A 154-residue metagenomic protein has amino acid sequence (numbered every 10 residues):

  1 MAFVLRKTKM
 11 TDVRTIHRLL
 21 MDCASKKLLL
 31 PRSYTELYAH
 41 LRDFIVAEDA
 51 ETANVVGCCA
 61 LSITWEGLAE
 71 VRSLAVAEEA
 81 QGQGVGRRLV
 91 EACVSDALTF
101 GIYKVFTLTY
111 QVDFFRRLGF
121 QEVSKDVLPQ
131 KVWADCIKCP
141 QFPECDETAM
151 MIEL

Functional and structural regions predicted by a protein language model:
A2-I16: A short beta-loop-alpha structural element at the N-terminal edge of CoA-dependent acyl/N-acetyltransferase catalytic
D12, G67, Y110-Q111: A generic "binding-loop/recognition-motif" signal
L19-E51, V55: Active-site rim helix/loop that mediates acceptor-substrate recognition in acyltransferases
V46, A53-I63, G67-A75: Conserved beta-strand in the GNAT
N54, A77-R88, F100, R117: Conserved glycine-rich acetyl-CoA-binding loop
G82-S95, T107: Conserved acetyl-CoA-binding loop-helix of GNAT-fold acetyltransferases
Y103, T109-D135: Conserved active-site alpha-helix within GNAT-family acetyltransferase domains
L128-L154: C-terminal "cap" of GNAT-fold acetyltransferases
